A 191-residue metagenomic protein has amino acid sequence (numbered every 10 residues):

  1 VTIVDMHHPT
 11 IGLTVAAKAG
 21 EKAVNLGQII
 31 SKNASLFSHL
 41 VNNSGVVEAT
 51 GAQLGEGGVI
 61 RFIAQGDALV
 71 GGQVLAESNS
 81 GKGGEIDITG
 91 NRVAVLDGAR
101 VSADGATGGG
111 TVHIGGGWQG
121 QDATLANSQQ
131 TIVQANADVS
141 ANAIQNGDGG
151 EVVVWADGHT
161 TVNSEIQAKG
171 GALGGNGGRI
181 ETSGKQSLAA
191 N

Functional and structural regions predicted by a protein language model:
V1-N191: Extracellular and secretory-pathway beta-repeat/beta-biased strand scaffolds
